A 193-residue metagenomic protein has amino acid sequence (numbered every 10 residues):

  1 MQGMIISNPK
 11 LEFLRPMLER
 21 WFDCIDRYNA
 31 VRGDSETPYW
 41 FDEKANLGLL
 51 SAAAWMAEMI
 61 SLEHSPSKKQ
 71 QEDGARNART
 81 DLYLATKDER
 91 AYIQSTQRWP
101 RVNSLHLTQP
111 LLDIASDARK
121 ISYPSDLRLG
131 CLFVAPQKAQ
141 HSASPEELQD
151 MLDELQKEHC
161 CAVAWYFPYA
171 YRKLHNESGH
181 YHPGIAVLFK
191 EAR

Functional and structural regions predicted by a protein language model:
M1-L49, A53: Interdomain/boundary linker segments immediately adjacent to catalytic/signaling cores
S7-E19, L107-R119, A192: Ampiphathic alpha-helical segments that act as solvent-exposed interaction surfaces
E43, E63-P66, Q94: Acidic-residue sensor for enzyme active/binding pockets
L47-W55, Q149-Q156: Generic solvent-exposed, charged/amphipathic alpha-helical segments that serve as macromolecular interface scaffolds
A54-A75, D81-A85: A short acidic/basic microdomain associated with nuclease active sites
T80-N103: Conserved catalytic cores of phosphodiester-cleaving nucleases, focusing on short active-site segments
S95-D150: Catalytic cores of nucleic-acid endonucleases
L127-R193: Glycine-rich, aromatic-bearing surface loops/beta-hairpins
